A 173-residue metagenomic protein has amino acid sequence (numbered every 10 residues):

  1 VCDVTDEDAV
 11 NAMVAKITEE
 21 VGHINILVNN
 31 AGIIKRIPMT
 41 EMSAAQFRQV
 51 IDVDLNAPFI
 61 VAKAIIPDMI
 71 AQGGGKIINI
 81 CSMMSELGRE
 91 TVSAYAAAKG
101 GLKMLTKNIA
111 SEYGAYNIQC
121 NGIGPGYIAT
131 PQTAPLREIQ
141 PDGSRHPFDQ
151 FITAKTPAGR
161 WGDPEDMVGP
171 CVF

Functional and structural regions predicted by a protein language model:
P38-M39, Q46-I51, I152: Substrate-binding pocket helix/loop in short-chain dehydrogenase/reductase
M39-T40, L87-S93, A115-Y116, G159 (+1 more regions): Active-site loop immediately N-terminal to the catalytic Tyr-X3-Lys motif of short-chain dehydrogenase/reductase
M42, G88-A96, N108, L136: Active-site loop-to-helix junction immediately N-terminal to the catalytic Tyr of the SDR YXXXK motif in Rossmann-fold
A62, A98: Active-site helix of classical SDR
P67, S111-A115: Alpha-helical segment proximal to the catalytic Tyr-Lys
S82: Residue(s) in the substrate-gating loop at a strand-loop-helix junction that position the organic substrate next
G122, R145-F173: C-terminal helical subdomain
